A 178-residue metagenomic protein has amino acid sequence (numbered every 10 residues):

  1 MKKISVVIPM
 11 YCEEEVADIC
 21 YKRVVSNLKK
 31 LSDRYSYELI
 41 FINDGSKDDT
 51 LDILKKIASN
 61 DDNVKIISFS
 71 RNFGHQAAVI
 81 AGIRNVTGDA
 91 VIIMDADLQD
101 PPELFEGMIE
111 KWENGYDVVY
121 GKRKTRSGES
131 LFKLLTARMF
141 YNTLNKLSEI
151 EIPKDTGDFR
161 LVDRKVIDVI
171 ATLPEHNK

Functional and structural regions predicted by a protein language model:
K3-S5, E38: Cell-envelope/extracellular polymer assembly enzymes that use nucleotide-activated donors
E13-K30: Short, well-formed alpha-helical segments that are part of the catalytic scaffolds of diverse glycosyltransferases
E15-D18, D48-I57: Acidic helix N-cap motif at the loop->helix transition within catalytic regions of sugar-transfer enzymes
D33-S46, I67-S68: Short beta-strand/loop segment that forms part of the nucleotide-sugar
N43-L51, L98-Q99: A conserved acidic beta->alpha catalytic loop
F69, M94-A96: Catalytic metal- and UDP-sugar-binding loop of GT-A-like glycosyltransferases, i.e., residues flanking the conserved
F69-R71, H75-N85, P101-K178: Acceptor/aglycone-binding surface of glycosyltransferases and processive sugar-polymer synthases
V91: Short aromatic/hydrophobic "clamp" motif used to bind/position activated sugar donors
